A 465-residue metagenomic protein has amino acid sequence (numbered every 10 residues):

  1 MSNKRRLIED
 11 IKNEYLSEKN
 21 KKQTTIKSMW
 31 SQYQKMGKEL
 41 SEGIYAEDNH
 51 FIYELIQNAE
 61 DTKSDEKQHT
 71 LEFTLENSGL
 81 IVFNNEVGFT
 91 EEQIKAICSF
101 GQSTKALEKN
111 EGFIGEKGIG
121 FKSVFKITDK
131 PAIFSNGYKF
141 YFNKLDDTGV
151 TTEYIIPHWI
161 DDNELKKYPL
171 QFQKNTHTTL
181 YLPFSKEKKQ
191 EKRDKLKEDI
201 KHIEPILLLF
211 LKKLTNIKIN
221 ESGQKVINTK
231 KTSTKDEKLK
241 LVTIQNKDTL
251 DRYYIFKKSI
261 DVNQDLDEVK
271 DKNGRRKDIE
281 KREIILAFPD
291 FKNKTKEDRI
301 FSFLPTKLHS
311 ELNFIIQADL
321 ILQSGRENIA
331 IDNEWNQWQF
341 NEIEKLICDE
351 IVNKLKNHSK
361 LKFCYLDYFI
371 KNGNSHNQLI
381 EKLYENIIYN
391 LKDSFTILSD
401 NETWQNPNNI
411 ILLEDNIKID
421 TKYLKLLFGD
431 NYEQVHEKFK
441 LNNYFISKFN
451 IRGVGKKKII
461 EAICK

Functional and structural regions predicted by a protein language model:
M1-N175, P183: GHKL (Bergerat-fold) ATPase N-terminal catalytic module, capturing the glycine-rich phosphate-binding loop and acidic
A46-E47, K67-Q68, L75-N77, K126-D129 (+6 more regions): Short, well-ordered loop/turn elements at secondary-structure boundaries
D48, T90, I114-K117, K126 (+8 more regions): Active-site-proximal structural scaffolding
S64, T90-E92, F142-N143, E191-K192 (+2 more regions): Short helix/loop capping segments that flank catalytic or ligand/cofactor-binding pockets
K67-H69, K167, F184, I227-E237 (+3 more regions): Amphipathic alpha-helical coiled-coil/helical-bundle segments that mediate oligomerization/assembly and other
T74, A132-S135, F142, Y181 (+4 more regions): A structural signal for short, well-ordered beta-strand segments and their strand-loop junctions that often border
A96-F100, D146-V150, K197-H202, K231-K238 (+1 more regions): Short secondary-structure boundary/capping segments
K174-E283, A287-P289: Glycine/threonine-rich ATP-lid/beta-loop region of ATP-binding domains
